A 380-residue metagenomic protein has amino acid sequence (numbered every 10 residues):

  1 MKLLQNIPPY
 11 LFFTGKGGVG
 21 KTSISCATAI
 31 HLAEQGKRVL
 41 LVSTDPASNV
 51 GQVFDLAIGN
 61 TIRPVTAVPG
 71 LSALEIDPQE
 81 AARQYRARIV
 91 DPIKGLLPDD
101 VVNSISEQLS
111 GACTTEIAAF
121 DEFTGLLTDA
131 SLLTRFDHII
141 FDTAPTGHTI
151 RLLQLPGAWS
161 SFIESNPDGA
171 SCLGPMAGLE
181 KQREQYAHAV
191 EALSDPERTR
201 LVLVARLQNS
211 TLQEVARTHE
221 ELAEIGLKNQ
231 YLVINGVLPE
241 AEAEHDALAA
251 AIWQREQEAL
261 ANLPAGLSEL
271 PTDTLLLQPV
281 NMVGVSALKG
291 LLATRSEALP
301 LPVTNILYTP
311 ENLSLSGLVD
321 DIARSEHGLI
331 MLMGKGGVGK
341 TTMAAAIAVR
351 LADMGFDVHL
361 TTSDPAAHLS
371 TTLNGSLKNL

Functional and structural regions predicted by a protein language model:
M1-L11, K16-V19, I24-L40, T44-V190 (+3 more regions): Nucleotide-state-sensitive switch-loop elements of NTP-binding domains
M1-Q5, A57, V190-I330, S376: C-terminal lobe/tail of nucleotide-utilizing enzymes
T14, V42-S43, D142, V202-R206 (+4 more regions): Conserved beta-strand segments of the P-loop GTPase G domain that flank and frequently precede/overlap
G17, G336-G337: Walker A/P-loop nucleotide-binding motif
S23, L329, T341-T342, V349: An N-terminus-focused feature that recognizes amino-terminal "leader" regions
I24, A119-E122, Q185-H188, E214-R217 (+3 more regions): Well-ordered alpha-helical segments embedded in enzymatic catalytic cores
A29, A216-A223, A345-A348: Histidine-anchored nucleotide/phosphate-binding helix
